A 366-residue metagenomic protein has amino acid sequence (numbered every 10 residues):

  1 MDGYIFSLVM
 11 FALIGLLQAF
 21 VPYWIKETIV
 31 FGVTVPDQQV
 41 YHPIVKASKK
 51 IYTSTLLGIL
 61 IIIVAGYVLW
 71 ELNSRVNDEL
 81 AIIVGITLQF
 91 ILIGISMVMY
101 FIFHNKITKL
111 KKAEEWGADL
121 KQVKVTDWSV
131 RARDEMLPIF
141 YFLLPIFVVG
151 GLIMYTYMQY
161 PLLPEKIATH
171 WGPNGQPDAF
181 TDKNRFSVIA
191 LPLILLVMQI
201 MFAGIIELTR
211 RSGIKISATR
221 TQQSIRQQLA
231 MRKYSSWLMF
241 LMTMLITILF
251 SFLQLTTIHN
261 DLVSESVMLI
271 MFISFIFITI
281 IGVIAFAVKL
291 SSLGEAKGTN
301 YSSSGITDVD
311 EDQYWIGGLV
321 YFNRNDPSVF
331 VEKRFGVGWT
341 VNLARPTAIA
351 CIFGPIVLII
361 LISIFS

Functional and structural regions predicted by a protein language model:
M1-D119, E135-I146, I153-K166, L191-P192 (+1 more regions): Transmembrane-helix bundle segments that line or gate the permeation/cavity pathway in multi-pass membrane proteins
M1-F6, K46-L92, L152-V188, M244-S292 (+2 more regions): Long, highly hydrophobic alpha-helical transmembrane signal-anchor segments
D2-S7, E115-I146, A285-L290, E295-G305: Short, compositionally biased leader-like segments
A19-G32, K124, L290-A344: Membrane-proximal soluble regions of multi-pass membrane proteins
Q39-I51, Q176-D182, L229-K233, V329-P346: Membrane interfacial helix-start motif at the N-side
Y41, W116-D134, R220-L229, V337: Membrane-interfacial, low-structure loops and terminal tails that flank and connect transmembrane helices in multi-pass
V76, L208-M231: Cytoplasmic juxtamembrane regions at transmembrane-helix boundaries
F140-G151, N342-S366: Final/C-terminal transmembrane alpha-helix of multipass membrane proteins
